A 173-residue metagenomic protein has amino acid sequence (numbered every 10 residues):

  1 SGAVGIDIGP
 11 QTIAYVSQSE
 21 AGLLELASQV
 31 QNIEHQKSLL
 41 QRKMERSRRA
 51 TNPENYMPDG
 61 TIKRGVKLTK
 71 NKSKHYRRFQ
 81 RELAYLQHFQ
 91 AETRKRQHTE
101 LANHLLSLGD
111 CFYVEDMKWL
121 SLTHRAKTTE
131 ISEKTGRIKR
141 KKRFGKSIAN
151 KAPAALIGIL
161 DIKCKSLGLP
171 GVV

Functional and structural regions predicted by a protein language model:
S1-V173: Positively charged, helix-rich recognition surfaces that bind polyanionic ligands
